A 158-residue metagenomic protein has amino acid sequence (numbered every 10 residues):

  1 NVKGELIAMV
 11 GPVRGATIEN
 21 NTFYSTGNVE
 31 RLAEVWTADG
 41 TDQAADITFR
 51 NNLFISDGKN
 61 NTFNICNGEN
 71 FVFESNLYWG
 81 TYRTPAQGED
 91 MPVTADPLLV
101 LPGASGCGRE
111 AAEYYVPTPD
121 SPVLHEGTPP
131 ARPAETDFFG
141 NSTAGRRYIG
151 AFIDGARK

Functional and structural regions predicted by a protein language model:
N1-Y114: Predominantly extracellular beta-rich ligand-binding scaffolds that present long acidic/polar faces for carbohydrate
A111-Y114, T118-K158: Surface beta-loop-beta hairpin patches that serve as ligand-binding interfaces in beta-rich domains
